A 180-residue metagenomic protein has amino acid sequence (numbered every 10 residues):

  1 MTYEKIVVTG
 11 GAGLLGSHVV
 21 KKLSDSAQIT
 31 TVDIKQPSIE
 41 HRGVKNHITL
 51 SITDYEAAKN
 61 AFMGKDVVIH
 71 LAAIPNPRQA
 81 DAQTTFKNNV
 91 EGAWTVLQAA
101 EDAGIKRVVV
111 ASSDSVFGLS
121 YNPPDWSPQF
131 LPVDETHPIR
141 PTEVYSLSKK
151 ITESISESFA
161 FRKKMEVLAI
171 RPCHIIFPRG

Functional and structural regions predicted by a protein language model:
E4-S26: N-terminal Rossmann NAD(P)H-binding glycine-rich loop of SDR-like oxidoreductase domains
T9, V32, V68-A72, V108-D114 (+1 more regions): SDR active-site strand-loop-helix element
A27-S38: Conserved glycine-rich Rossmann-like NAD(P)H-binding loop of the short-chain dehydrogenase/reductase
K45, L50-N88: NAD(P)H-binding glycine-rich loop region in Rossmannoid oxidoreductase-like domains and their noncatalytic homologs
V68, A80-V109: NAD(P)-cofactor binding segment of oxidoreductase domains
K87, N122-K163: Catalytic helix-loop patch of NAD(P)-dependent Rossmann-fold dehydrogenases
T95-T142: Conserved Rossmann-fold NAD(P)-dependent oxidoreductase catalytic core, especially the SDR/UDP-sugar
F117-G118, V144, R162-G180: Flexible, glycine-rich beta-alpha linker
